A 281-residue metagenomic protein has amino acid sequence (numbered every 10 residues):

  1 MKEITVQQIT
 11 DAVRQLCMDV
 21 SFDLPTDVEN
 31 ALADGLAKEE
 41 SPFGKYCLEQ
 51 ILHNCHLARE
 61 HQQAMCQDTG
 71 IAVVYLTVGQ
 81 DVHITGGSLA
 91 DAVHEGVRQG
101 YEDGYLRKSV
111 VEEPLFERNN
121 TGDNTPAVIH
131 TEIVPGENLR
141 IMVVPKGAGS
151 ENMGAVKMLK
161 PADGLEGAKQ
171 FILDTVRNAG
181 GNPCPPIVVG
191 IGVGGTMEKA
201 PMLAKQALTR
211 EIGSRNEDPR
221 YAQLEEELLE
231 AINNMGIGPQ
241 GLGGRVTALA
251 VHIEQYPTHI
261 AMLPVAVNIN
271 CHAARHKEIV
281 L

Functional and structural regions predicted by a protein language model:
M1-L281: Non-transmembrane, aqueous-exposed alpha-helical and coiled segments at domain scale
